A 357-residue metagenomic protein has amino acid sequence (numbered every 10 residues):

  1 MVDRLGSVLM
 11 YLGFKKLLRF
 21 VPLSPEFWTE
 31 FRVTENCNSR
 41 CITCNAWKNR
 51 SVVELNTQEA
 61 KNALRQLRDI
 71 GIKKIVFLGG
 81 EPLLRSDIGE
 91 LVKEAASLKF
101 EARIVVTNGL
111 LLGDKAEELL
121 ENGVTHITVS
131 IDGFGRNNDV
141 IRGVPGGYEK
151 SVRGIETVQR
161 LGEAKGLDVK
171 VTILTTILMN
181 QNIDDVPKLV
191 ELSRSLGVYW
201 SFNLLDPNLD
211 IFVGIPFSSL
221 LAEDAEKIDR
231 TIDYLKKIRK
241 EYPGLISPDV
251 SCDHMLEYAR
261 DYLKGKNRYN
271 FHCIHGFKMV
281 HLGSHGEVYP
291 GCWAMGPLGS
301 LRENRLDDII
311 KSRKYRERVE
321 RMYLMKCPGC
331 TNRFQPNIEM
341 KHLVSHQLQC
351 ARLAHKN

Functional and structural regions predicted by a protein language model:
M1-D3, E121-H285, Y289, W293-G299 (+1 more regions): Radical SAM enzyme [4Fe-4S]-AdoMet core and its adjacent flexible, acidic and glycine-rich loops/tails across
V2-H126, N208, L220-E223, K227 (+1 more regions): Conserved alpha-helical substructure of the radical SAM core
L9-L12, L17-F20, S24, W47 (+4 more regions): Flexible mid-to-C-terminal extensions adjoining Fe-S/redox cofactors in radical SAM and related proteins
E30, T34-C37, K266, E320-Y323: Residue-level signal for mature regions of secreted extracellular proteins and peptides
R40, C44, N137, I141 (+1 more regions): Residues that scaffold the ATP/ADP-binding catalytic core of kinase and kinase-like folds
R50, G143, G147, Y315-R316: Residue-level marker of structural boundaries
L64, G89-K93, A116-E117, I155 (+3 more regions): Short amphipathic alpha-helical segments and helix-helix/interface helices
G80, N108, D132, L205 (+1 more regions): Flexible loop residues that form catalytic and substrate-binding hotspots at small-molecule/glycan-binding clefts
